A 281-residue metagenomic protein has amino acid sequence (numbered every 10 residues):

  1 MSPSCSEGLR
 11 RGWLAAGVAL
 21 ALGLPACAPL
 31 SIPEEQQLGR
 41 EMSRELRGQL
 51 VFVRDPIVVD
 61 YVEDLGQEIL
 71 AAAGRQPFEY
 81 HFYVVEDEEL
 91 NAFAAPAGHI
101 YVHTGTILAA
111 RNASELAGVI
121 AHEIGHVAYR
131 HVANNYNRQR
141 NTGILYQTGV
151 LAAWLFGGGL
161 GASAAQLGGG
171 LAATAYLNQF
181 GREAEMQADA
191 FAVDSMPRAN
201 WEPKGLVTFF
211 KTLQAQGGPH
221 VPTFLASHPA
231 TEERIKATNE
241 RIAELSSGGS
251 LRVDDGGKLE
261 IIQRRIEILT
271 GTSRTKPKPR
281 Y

Functional and structural regions predicted by a protein language model:
S2-L9, C27-E41, A72-N91, F180-Y281: C-terminal capping/extension segments of zinc metalloprotease domains
A15-P25: Bacterial N-terminal signal peptides
I32-A72: Post-signal peptide N-terminal segment of mature Sec-exported envelope proteins
V58, F78, N137-T142, S163-G168 (+1 more regions): Acidic/histidine metal-binding catalytic segments
Y101-G118, Y136, F180: Short pre-active-site segment immediately N-terminal to the catalytic Zn-binding motif
V102, G118-H126, R130, A188: Active-site recognition of the HExxH zinc-binding catalytic motif
A113-E115, I124-N141, F156, W201: Catalytic Zn2+-binding segment of zinc metalloproteases
N141-L160, A164-Y176: Membrane-active amphipathic alpha-helices enriched in small hydrophobic residues
